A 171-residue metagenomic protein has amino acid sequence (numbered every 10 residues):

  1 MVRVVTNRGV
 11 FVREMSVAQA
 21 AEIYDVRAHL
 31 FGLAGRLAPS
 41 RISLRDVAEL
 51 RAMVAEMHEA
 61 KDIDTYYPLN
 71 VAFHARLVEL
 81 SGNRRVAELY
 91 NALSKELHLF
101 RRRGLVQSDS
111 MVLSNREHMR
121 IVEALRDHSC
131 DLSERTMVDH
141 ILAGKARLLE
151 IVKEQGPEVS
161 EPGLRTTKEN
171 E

Functional and structural regions predicted by a protein language model:
M1-S40, L149-E171: Short linear motifs at protein or domain termini
F11, R84, A146: Gly/Ser/Thr-rich beta-alpha loop segments that engage phosphate groups in nucleotides
R13, A87, V106: Nucleotide phosphate-binding site architecture
R27-H29, L33, R41-R103, L113-A124 (+1 more regions): Conserved amphipathic alpha-helical segments that form helical-bundle/coiled-coil interaction surfaces
H98-R101, L105-S108, K145-V152, G156: Short amphipathic alpha-helical interaction/hinge segments
